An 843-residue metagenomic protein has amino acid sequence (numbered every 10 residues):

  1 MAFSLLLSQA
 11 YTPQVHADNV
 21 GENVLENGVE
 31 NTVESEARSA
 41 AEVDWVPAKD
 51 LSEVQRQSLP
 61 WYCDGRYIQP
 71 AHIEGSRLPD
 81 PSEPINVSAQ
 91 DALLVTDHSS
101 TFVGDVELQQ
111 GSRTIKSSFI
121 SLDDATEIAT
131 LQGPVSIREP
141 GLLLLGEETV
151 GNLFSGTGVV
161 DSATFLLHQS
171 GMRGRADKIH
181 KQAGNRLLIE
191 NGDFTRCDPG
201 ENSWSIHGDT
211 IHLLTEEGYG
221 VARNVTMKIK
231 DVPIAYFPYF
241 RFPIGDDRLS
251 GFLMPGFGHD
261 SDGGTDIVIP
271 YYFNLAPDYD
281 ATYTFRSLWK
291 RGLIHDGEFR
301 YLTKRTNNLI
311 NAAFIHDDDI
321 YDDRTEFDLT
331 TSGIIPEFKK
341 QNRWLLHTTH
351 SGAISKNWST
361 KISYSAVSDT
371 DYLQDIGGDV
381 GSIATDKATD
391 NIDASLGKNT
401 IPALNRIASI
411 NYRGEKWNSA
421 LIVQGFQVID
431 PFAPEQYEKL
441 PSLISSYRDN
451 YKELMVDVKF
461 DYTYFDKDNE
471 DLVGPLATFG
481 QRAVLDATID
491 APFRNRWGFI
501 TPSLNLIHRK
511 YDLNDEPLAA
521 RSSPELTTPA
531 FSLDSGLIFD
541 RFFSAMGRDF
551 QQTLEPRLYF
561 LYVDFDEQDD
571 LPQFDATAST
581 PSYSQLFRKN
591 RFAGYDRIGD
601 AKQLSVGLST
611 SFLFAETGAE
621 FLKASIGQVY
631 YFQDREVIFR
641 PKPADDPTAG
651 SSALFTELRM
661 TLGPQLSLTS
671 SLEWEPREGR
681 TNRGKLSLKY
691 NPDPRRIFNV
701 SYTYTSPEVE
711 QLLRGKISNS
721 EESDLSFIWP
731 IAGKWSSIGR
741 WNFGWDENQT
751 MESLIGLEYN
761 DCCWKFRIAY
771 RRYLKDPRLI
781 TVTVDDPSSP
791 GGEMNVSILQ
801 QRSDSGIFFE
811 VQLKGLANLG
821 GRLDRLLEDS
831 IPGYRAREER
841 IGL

Functional and structural regions predicted by a protein language model:
S4-Q14: C-terminal segment of classical bacterial N-terminal signal peptides
L5, V20, G28, T32 (+5 more regions): Intrinsic disorder/low-complexity segments
D18-N191, S205-G208, H212-L213, G218-N224 (+1 more regions): N-terminal amphipathic/hydrophobic interface segments
Q57-W61, L142-T157, F165-L188, G192-F194 (+2 more regions): Outer-membrane beta-barrel proteins and related beta-barrel translocases across Gram-negative bacteria
